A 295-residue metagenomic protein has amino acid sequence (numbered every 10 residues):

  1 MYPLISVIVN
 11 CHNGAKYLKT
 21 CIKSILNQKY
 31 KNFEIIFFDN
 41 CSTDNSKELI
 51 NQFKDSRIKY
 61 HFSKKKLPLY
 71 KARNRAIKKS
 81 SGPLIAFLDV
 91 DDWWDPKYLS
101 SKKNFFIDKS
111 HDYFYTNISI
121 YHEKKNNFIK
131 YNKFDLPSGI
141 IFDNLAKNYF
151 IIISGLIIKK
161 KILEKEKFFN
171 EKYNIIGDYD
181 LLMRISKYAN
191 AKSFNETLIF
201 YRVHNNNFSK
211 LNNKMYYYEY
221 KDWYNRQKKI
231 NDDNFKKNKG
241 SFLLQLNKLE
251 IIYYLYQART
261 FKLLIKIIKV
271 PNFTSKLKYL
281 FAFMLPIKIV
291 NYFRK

Functional and structural regions predicted by a protein language model:
Y2-I5, L26-F37, N45, S56-K59: Short loop->beta transition adjacent to catalytic acidic/histidine clusters or analogous donor-positioning motifs
N13-N27: Short, well-formed alpha-helical segments that are part of the catalytic scaffolds of diverse glycosyltransferases
S24, D39-E48, K65, D89: A conserved acidic beta->alpha catalytic loop
S63-S80: Glycine-rich, basic loop-to-helix element that forms the pyrophosphate-binding segment of sugar-nucleotide handling
I85: Short aromatic/hydrophobic "clamp" motif used to bind/position activated sugar donors
K97-I129: Conserved donor NDP-sugar-binding/catalytic core segment of glycosyltransferases
T116, F134-Y220: Conserved nucleotide-sugar donor-binding catalytic segment
K187, V203-K295: C-terminal subregions of glycosyltransferases and related glycan-biosynthesis enzymes
